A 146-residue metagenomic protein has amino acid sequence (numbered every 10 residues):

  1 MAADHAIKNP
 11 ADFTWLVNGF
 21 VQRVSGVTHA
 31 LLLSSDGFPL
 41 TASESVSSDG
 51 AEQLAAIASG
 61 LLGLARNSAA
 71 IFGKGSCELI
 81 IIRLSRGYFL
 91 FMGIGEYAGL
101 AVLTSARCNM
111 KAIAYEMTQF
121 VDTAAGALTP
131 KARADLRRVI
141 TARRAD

Functional and structural regions predicted by a protein language model:
A2-H29, D36-D146: Acidic, low-complexity cytosolic segments
